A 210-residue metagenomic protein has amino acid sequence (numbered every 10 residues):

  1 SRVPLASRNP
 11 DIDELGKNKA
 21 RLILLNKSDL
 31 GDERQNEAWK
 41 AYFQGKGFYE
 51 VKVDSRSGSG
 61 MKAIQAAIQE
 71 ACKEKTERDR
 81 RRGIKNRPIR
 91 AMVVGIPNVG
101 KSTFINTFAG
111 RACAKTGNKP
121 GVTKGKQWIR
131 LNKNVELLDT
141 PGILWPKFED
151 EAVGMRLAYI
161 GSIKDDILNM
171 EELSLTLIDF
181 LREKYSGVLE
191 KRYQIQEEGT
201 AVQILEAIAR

Functional and structural regions predicted by a protein language model:
S1-L22, S28, R34, F48-Y49 (+1 more regions): Helix-rich effector regions associated with P-loop NTPase G domains
L22-I23, M92: A structural signal for isolated positions on well-ordered beta-strands in alpha/beta enzyme cores
D29-V94: Canonical P-loop GTPase G-domain recognition
N86-P88, R111, K126: Short coil/loop residues immediately preceding or within conserved phosphate-binding loops of NTP-utilizing enzyme
A91-G110, T140: Glycine-rich phosphate-binding P-loop
T107-T116, A209: Conserved P-loop NTPase mechanochemical-coupling segment
